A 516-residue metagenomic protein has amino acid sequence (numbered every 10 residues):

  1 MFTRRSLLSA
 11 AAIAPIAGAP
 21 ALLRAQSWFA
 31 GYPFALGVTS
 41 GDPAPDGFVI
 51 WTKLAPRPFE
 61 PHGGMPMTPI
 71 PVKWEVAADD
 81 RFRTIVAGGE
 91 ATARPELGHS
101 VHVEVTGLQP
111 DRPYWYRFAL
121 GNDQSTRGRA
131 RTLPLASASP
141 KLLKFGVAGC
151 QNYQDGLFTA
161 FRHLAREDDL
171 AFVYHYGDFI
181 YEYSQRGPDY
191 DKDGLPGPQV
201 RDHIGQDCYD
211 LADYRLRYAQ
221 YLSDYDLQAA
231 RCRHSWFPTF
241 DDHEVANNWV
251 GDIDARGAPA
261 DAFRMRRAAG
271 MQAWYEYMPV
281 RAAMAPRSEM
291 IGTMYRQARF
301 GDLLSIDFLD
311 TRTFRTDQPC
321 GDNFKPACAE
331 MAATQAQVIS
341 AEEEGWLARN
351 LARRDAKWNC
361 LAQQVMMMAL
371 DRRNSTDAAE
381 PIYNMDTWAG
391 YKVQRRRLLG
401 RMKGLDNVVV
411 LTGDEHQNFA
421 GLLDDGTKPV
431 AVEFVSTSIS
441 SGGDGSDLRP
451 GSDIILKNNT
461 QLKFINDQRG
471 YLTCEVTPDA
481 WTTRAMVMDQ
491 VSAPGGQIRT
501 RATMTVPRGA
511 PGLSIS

Functional and structural regions predicted by a protein language model:
F2-A19, L23-S516: Metal-dependent phosphoester/phosphodiester hydrolase catalytic core
